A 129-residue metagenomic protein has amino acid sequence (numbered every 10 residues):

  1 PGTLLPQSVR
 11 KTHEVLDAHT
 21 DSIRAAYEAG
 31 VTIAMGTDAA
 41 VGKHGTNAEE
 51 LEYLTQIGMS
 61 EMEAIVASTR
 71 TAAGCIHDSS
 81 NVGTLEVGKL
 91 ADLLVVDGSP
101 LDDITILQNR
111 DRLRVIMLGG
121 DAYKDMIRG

Functional and structural regions predicted by a protein language model:
P1: Non-cysteine beta-strand/loop elements that form the S-adenosyl-L-methionine
L4-Q7, H13-S99: His/Asp/Glu-enriched, well-ordered alpha-helical/loop segment that forms or immediately abuts the divalent-metal
S68-R70, G74, V87-G129: C-terminal cap of metal-dependent C-N hydrolases
